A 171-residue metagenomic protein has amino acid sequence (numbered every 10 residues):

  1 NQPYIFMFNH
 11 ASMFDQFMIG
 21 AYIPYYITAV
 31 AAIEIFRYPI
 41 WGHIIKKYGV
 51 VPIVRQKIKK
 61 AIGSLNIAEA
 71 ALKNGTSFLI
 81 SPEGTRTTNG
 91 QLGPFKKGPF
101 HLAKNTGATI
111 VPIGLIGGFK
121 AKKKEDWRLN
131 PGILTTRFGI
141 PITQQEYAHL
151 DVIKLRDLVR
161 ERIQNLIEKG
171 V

Functional and structural regions predicted by a protein language model:
Q2-I58: Catalytic core of membrane glycerolipid acyltransferases/transacylases, capturing the structured, soluble-facing
I62-V171: Non-catalytic C-terminal accessory region of glycerolipid acyltransferases and related lyso-lipid remodeling enzymes
